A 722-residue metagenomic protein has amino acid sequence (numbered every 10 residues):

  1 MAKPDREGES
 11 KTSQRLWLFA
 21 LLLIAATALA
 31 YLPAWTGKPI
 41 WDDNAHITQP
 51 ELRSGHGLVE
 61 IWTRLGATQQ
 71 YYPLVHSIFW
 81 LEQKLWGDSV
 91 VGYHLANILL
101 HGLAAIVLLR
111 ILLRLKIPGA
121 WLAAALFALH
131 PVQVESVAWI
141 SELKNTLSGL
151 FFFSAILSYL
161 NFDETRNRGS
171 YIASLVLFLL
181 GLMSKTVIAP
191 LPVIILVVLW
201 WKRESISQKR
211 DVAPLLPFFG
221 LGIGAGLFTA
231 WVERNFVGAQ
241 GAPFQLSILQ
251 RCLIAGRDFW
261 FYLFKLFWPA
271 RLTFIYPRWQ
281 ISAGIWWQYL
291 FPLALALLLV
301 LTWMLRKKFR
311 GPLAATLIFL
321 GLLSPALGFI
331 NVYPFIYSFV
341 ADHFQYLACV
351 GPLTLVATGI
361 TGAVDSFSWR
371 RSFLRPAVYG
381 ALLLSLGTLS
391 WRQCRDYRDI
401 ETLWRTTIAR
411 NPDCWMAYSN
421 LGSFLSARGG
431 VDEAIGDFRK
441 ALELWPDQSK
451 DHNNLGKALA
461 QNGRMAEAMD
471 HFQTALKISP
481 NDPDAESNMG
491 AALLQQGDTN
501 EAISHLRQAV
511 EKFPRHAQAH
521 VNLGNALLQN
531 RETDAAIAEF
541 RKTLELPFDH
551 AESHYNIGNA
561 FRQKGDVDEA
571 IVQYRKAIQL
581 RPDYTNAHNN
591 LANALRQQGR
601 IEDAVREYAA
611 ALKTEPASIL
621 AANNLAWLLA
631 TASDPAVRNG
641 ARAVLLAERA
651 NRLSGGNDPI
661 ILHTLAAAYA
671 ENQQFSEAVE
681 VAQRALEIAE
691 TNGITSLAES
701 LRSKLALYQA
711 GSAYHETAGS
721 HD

Functional and structural regions predicted by a protein language model:
M1-M465, K477, D484, N488-A491 (+2 more regions): Polytopic membrane enzymes that build or remodel cell-surface glycoconjugates and lipids
R410, L444, I478, K512 (+6 more regions): Structural marker of alpha-solenoid helical repeat scaffolds
M416-S426, K450-Q461, D484-Q495, Q518-Q529 (+4 more regions): Conserved alpha-helical positions within TPR/SEL1-like repeat arrays
T631-A641, R649-R652, G656-P659, E671-N672 (+1 more regions): Terminal, low-structured helical/coil segments at or just beyond the last alpha-helical repeat
